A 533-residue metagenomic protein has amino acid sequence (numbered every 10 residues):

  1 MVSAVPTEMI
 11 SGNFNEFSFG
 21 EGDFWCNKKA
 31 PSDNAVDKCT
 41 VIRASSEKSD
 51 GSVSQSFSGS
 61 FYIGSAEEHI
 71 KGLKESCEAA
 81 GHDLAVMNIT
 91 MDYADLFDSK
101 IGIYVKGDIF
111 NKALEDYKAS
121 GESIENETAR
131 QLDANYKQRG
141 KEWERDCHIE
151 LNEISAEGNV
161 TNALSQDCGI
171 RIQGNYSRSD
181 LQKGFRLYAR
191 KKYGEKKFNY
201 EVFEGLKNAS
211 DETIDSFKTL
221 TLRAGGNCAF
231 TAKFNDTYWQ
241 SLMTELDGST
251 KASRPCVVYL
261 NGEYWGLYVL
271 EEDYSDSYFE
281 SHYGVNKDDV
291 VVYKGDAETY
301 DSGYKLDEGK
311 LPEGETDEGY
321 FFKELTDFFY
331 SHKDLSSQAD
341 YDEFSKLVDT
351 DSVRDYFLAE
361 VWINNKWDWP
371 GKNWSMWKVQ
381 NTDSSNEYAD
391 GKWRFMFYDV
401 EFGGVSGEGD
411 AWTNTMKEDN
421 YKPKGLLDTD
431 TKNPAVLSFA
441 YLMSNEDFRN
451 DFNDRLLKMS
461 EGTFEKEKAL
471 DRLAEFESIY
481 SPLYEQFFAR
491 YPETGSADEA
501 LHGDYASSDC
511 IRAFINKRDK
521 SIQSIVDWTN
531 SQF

Functional and structural regions predicted by a protein language model:
M1-K137, E144-D146, L151-A156, V160-Q166 (+1 more regions): Short, compositionally stereotyped local motifs that mark structural "simplifiers"
N34, K38, A229-T237, V348 (+1 more regions): Short, conserved micro-motifs enriched in small and acidic residues
V41-R43, H148, P255, N373 (+1 more regions): Conserved beta-strand and immediately adjacent loop positions that scaffold enzyme active sites
V53-S58, K251-A252, P370-K372: Extracellular and select intracellular beta-sandwich modules with Ser/Thr-enriched, small-residue motifs on
G72-L84, S179-Y193, D288, L426-D430: Short, surface-exposed secondary-structure junctions/capping segments
D83-I109, K118, E122-E127, D133-R139 (+7 more regions): Middle-to-C-terminal accessory/interaction subdomains
I89, S120-L306: Conserved ATP-binding subdomain of kinase catalytic cores across diverse folds
